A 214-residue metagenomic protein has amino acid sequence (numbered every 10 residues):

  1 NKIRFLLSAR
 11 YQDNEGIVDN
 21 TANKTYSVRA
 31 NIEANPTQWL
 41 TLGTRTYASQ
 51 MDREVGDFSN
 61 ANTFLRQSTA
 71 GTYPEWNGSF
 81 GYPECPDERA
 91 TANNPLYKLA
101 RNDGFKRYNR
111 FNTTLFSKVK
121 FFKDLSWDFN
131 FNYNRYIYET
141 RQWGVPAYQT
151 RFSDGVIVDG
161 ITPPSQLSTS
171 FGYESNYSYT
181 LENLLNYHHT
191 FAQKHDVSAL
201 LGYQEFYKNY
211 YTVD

Functional and structural regions predicted by a protein language model:
N1, G16-N23, S27, N31-N112 (+2 more regions): Surface-exposed loop/interface segments of Gram-negative outer-membrane beta-barrel transport/assembly proteins
A9-D13: Transmembrane beta-strand segments that form the barrel wall of outer-membrane beta-barrel proteins
K118, F122-K123: Long hydrophobic segments that form regular secondary structure
